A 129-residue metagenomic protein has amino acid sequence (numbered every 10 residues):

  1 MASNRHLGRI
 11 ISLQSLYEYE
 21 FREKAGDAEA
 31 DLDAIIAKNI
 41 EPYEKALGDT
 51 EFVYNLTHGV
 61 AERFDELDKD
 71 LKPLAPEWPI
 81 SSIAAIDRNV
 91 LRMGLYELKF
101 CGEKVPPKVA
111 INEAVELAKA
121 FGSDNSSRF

Functional and structural regions predicted by a protein language model:
M1-F129: N-terminal interaction/assembly modules
